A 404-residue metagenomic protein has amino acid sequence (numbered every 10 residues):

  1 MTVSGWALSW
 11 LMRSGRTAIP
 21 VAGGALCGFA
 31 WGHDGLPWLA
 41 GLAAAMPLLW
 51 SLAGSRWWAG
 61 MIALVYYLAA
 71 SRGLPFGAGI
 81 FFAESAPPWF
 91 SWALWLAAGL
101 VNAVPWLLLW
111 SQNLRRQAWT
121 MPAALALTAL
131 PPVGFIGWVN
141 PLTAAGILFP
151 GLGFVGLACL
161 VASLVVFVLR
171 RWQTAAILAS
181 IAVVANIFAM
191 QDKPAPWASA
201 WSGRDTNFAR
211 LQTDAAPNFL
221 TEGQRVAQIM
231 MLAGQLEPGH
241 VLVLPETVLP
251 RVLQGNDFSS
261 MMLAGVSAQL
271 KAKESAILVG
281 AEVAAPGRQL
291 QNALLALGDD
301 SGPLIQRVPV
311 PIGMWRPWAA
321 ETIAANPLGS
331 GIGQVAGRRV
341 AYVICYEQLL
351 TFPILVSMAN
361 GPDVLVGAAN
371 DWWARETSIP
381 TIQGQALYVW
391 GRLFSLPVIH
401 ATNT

Functional and structural regions predicted by a protein language model:
T2-D192, T402: Membrane-embedded alpha-helical bundles of multi-pass enzymes that act on lipidic or dolichyl-linked glycan substrates
W38-P47, I62, Y66-A69, D205-R210 (+2 more regions): Short, conserved active-site loops that position catalytic residues or coordinate cofactors/metal ions across diverse
G54, A83-A86, C159, A195-P196 (+4 more regions): Flexible, charged surface loops at secondary-structure boundaries
W57, G223-A233, L349-V356: Short, acidic/polar
V101, E222-R225, P380: Generic structural signal for well-ordered, non-membrane alpha-helical segments in soluble metabolic enzymes
M190-P309, A336: Soluble catalytic regions of membrane-associated enzymes that act on cell-envelope and secretory-pathway components
L249, A264-K271, E282-T404: Solvent-exposed soluble domains appended to multi-pass membrane proteins
